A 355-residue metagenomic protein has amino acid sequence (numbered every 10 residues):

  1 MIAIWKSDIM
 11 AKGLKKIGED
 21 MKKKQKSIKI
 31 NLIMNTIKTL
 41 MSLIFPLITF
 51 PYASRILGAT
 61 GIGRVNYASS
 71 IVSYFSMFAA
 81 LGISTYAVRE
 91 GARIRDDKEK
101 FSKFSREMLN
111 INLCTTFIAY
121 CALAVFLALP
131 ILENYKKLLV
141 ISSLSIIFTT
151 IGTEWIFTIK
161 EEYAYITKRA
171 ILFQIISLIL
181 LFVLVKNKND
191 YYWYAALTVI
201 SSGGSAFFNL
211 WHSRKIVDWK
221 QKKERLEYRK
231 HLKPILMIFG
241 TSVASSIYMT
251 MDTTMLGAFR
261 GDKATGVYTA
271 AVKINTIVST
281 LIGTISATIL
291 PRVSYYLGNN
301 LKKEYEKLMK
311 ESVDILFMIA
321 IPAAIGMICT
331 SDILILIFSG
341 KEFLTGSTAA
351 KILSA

Functional and structural regions predicted by a protein language model:
I9-K24, I28, A164-T167, Y191-T198 (+4 more regions): Interhelical loop/hinge segments that connect adjacent transmembrane helices in multipass membrane
K26-S84, L178, T198, L236-F259: Signature of the first transmembrane helix
L40, L47, M77-A80, T85 (+4 more regions): Alpha-helical transmembrane segments of multi-pass membrane transport and lipid-handling proteins
I44-I62, V183-K188, S246-I277, P291-Y296 (+2 more regions): Helix-terminus/linker motif at the lipid-water interface of multi-pass membrane proteins
F50-P51, A80-D96, A271, T276-V313 (+1 more regions): Helix-loop junctions and terminal segments of transmembrane helices in multi-pass membrane transport/translocation
Y52, G63-A80, M237, D252-T254 (+3 more regions): Alpha-helical transmembrane segments of polytopic membrane transporters and translocases
Y67, S143, T167-K215, P234 (+1 more regions): Hydrophobic alpha-helical transmembrane segments
I147-A170, S347, I352-A355: Membrane-interface junctions at transmembrane-helix termini in multi-pass inner-membrane proteins
